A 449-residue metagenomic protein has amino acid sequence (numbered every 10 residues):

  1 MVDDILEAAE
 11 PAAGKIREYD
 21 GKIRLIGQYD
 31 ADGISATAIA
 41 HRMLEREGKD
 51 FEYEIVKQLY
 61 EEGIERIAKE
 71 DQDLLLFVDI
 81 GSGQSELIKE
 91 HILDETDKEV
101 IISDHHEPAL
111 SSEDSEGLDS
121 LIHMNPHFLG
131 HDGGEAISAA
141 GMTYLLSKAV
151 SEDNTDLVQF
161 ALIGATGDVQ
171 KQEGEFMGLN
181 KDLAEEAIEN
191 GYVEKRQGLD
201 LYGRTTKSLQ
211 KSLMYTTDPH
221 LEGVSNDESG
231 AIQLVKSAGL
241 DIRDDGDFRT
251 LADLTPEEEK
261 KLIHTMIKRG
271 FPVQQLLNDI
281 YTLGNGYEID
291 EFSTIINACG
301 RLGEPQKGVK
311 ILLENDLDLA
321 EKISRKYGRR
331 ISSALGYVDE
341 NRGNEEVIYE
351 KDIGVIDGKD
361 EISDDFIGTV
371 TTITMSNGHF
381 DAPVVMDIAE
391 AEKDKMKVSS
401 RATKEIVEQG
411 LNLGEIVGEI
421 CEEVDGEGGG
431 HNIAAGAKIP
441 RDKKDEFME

Functional and structural regions predicted by a protein language model:
M1-I295, C299-E449: Replace "Mg2+/Mn2+-dependent" with "divalent metal-dependent
